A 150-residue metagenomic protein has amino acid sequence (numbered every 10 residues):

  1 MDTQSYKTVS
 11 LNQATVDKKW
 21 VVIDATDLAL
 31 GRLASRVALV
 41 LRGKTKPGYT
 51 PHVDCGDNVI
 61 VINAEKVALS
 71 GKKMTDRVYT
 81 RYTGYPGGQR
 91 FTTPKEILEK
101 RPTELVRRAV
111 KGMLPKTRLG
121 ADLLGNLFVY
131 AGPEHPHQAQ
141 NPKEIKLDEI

Functional and structural regions predicted by a protein language model:
M1-R108, R118, P136-I150: Ribosome large-subunit tunnel/peptidyl-transferase-proximal elements
V22-D24, F128-A131: Structural signal for conserved beta-strand scaffold positions within catalytic alpha/beta enzyme cores
V106-R107, K111, L124: Hydrophobic, well-ordered secondary-structure segments
G120-Y130, P136: C-terminal structural segments of small proteins and small subunits
